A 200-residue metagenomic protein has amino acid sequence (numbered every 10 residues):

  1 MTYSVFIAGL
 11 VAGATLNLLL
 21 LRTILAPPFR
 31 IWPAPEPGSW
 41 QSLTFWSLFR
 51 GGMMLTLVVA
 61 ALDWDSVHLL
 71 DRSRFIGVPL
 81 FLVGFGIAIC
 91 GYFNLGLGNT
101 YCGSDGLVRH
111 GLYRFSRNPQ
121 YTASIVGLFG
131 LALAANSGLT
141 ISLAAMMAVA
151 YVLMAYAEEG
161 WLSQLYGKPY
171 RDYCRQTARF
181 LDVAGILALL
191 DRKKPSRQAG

Functional and structural regions predicted by a protein language model:
M1-R109, G127-G200: Membrane-anchoring alpha-helices and their flanking helix-loop junctions
H110, R114-T122: Histidine-centered phosphotransfer motif of kinases
